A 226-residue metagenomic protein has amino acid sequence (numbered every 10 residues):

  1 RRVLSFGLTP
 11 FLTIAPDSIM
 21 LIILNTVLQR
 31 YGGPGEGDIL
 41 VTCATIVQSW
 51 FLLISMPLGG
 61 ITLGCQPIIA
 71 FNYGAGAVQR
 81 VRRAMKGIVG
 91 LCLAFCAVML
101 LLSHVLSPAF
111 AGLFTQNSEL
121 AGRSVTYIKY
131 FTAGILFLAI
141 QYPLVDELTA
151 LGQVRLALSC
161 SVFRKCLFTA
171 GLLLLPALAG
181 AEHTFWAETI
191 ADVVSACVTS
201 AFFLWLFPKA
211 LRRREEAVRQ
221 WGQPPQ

Functional and structural regions predicted by a protein language model:
R1-I23, S49, L53, P57 (+3 more regions): Hydrophobic faces of transmembrane alpha-helices in multi-pass small-molecule transporters and flippases across diverse
R1-L8, I69-G134, L174-Q226: Short alpha-helical transmembrane segments in multi-pass integral membrane proteins
T13, D17, L21, F51 (+7 more regions): Alpha-helical transmembrane segments of multipass membrane proteins
A15, D38, N72-A75, A150-G152 (+1 more regions): Helix-loop interface residues and adjacent transmembrane-helix termini in multi-pass membrane transporters, primarily
S18-I46, L53, F71, A109-S118 (+1 more regions): Helix-terminus/linker motif at the lipid-water interface of multi-pass membrane proteins
N25, C43-L101, V105-S107, L138-C160: Small-residue-rich hydrophobic transmembrane alpha-helices
I46-L52, S118-L144, A170: Alpha-helical transmembrane segments of multi-pass membrane proteins
L58-T62, F131-A150, L156-F168, T184-S200: Short runs within selected transmembrane alpha-helices of multi-pass transporters and secretion channels
